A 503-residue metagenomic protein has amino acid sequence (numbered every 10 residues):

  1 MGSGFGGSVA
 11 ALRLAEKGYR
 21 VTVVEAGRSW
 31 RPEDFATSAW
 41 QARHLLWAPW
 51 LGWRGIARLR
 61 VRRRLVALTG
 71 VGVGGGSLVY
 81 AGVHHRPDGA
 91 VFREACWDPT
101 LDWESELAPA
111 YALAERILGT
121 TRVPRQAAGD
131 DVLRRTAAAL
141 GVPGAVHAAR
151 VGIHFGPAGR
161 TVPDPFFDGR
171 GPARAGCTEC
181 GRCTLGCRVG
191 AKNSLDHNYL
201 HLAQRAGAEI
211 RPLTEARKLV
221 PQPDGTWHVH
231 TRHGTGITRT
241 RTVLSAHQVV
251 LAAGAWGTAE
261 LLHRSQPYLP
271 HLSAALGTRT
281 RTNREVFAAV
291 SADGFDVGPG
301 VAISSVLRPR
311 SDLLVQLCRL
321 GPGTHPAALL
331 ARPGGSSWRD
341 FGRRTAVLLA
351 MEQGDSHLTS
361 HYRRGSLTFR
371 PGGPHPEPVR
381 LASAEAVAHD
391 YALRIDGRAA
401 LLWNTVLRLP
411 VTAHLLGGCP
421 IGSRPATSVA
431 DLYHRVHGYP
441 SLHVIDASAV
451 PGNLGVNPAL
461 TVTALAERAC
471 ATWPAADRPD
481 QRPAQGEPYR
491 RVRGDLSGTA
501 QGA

Functional and structural regions predicted by a protein language model:
M1-A95, P99-L101, S105, T231 (+5 more regions): N-terminal glycine-rich phosphate/pyrophosphate-binding loop and immediately adjacent elements
A11-E16, Y199-Q204, G234-V243, I421 (+1 more regions): A short acidic-Thr-Gly-centered motif at the start of a beta-strand
E16, R20, G27-P32, T37 (+10 more regions): Glycine-rich loop(s) and the adjacent beta-strand/alpha-helix scaffold that form part
W53-T69, R239-A246, P309, N404 (+1 more regions): Short, hydrophobic/aliphatic alpha-helical segments
V61, G76, Y80, F92 (+7 more regions): FAD cofactor-binding and catalytic pocket of flavoenzymes
W103-L213, V406-A413, P420: Conserved redox-cofactor binding core of oxidoreductases
A149, C180-C183, V220-P221, V379-G452: A glycine-rich dinucleotide-binding beta-alpha-beta segment and adjacent secondary-structure elements that constitute
W473-G502: Intrinsic disorder at enzyme termini
